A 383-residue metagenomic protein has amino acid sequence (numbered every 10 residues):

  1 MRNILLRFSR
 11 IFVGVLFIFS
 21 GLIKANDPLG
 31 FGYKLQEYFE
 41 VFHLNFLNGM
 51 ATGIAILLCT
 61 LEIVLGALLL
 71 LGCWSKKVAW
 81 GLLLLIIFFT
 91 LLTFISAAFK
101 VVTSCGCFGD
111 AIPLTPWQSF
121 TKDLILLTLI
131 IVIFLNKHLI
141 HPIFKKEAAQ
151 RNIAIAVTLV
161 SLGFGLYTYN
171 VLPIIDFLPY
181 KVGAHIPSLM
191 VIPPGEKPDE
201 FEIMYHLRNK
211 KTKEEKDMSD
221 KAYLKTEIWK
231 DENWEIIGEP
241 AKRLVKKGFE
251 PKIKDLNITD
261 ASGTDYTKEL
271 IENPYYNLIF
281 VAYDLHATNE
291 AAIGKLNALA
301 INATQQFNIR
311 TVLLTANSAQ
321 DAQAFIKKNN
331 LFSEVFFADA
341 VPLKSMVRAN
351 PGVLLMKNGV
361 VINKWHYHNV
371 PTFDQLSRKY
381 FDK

Functional and structural regions predicted by a protein language model:
N3-N26, A51-L92: Functionalized membrane-embedded alpha-helices
I18, N329-N350: Short, internal strand/loop/helix patches that form the active-site neighborhood or redox-interaction surface
I87-I140: Membrane-embedded alpha-helical segments of integral membrane proteins
F144-I175: Internal/C-terminal transmembrane anchor helices
F164-Y266: Membrane-interface segments at or immediately adjacent to transmembrane helices that form the boundary between
P179-A184, V360-K383: Thiol-/selenol-based redox modules, centered on thioredoxin-like and closely related oxidoreductase domains
Y205-K211, P351-W365: A short, hydrophobic beta-strand/beta-hairpin element that forms part of a small beta-sheet core
K254-T259, T267-T288: Short active-site neighborhood of thiol/selenol oxidoreductases, capturing the structured segment around
